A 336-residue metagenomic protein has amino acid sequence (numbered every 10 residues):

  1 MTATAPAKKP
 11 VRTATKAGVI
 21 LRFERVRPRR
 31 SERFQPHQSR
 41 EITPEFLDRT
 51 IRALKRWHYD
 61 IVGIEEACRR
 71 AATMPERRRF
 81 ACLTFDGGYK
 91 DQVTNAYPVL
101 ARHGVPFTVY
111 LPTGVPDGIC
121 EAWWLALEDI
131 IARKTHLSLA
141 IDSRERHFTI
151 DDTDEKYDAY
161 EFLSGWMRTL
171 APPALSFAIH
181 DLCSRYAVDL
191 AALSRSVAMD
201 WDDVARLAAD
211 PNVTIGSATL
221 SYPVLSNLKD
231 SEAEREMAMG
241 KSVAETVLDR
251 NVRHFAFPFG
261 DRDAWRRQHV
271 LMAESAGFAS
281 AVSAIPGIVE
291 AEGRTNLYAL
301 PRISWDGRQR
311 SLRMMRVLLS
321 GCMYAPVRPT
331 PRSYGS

Functional and structural regions predicted by a protein language model:
T2-T84, D91, A122, L127-I130 (+4 more regions): C-terminal active-site subregion of NodB/CE4 polysaccharide deacetylases
V11-G18, R22, C120-D210: Extended, charge-rich helix/loop segments that form flexible, surface "patches" used to engage negatively charged
R29-S31, A159, S184-Y186, T214-T219: Short, basic/glycine-rich phosphate-binding loops at helix/coil junctions that contact nucleotide phosphates
L54, L100, L182, L207 (+1 more regions): Conserved hydrophobic/aromatic pocket- or pore-lining residues that grip, position, or stack substrates in active sites
R79-A81, A101-F107, L137: Generic beta-strand structural signal
G87-T94, V99: Short acidic, Gly/Ser-rich segments with clustered Asp/Glu that frequently serve as metal-coordination loops in enzyme
G104-I130: A short, conserved beta-to-alpha structural element at the edge of catalytic cores that scaffolds binding
T108-Y110, G216, A279-V282: Structural detector of well-ordered beta-strand residues that form the stable sheet scaffold of enzyme domains
